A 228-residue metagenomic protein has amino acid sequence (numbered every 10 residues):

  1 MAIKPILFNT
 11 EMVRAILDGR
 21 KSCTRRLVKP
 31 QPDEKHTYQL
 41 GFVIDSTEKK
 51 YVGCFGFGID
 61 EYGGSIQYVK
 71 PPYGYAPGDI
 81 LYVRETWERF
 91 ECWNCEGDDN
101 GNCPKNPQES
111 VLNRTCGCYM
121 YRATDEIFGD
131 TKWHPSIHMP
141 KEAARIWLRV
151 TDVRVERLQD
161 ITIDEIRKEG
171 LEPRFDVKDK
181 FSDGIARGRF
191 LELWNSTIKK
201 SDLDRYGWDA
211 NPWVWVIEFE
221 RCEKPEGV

Functional and structural regions predicted by a protein language model:
M1-V228: Secondary-structure transition motif
